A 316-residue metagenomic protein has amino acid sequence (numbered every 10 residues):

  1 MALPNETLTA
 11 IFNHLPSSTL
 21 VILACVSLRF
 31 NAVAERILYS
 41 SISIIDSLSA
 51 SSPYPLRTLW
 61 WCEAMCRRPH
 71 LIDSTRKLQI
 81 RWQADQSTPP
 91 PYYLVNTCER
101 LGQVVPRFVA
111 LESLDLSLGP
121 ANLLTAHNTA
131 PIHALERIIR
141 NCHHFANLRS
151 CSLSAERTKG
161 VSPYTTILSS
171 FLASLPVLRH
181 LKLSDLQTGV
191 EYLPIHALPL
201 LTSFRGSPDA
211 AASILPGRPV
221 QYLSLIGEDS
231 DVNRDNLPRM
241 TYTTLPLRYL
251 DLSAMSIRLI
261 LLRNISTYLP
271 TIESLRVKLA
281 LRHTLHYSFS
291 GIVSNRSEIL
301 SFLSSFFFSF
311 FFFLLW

Functional and structural regions predicted by a protein language model:
A2-V95, G119, L123-T125, G206 (+2 more regions): Hydrophobic regular-secondary-structure patch
E6-H14, N264-W316: Leucine-rich solenoid repeat modules
T7-F12, T19, L28-F30, L59 (+8 more regions): "… SH3/SAM/PH, and C2H2 zinc fingers" -> "… SH3/SAM/PH, FHA domains, and C2H2 zinc fingers"
L20, H144-R149, S174-P176, T244-R248 (+2 more regions): Low-complexity proline/serine/threonine-rich segments in eukaryotic and viral proteins
A34, V105, I265-L269: Long alpha-helical scaffolds
S52-E63, A84-L245: Leucine-rich repeat
R234-Y287: Long, well-ordered mid-to-C-terminal structural blocks that present hydrophobic/aromatic surfaces
